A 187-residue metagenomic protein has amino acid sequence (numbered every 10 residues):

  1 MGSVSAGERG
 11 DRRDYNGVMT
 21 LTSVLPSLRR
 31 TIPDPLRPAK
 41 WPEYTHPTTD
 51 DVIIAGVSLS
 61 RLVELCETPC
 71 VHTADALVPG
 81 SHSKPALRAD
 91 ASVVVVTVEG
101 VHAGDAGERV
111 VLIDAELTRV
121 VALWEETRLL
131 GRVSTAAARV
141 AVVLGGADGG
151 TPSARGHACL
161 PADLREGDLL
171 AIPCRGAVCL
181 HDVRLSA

Functional and structural regions predicted by a protein language model:
G2-A89, L160-L170, G176-A187: A charged N-terminal "starter" segment
L21, V57-S58, V63, S83-A187: Charged (often Lys/Glu-rich) extended helix/loop segments that serve as interaction or gating elements
